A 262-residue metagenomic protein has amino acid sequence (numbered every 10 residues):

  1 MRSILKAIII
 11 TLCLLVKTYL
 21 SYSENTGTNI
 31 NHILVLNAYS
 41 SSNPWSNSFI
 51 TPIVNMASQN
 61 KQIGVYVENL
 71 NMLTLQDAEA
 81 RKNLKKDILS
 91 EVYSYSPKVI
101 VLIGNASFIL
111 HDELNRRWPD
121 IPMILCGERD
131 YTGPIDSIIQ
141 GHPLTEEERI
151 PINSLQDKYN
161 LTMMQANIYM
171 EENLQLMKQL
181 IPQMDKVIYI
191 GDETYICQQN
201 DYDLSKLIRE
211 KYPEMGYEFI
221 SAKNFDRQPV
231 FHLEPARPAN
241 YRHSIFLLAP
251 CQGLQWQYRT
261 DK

Functional and structural regions predicted by a protein language model:
I4, S21-K262: Short hydrophobic alpha-helices and adjacent helix-cap/hinge residues
I4-L15: Sec-dependent N-terminal signal peptides
